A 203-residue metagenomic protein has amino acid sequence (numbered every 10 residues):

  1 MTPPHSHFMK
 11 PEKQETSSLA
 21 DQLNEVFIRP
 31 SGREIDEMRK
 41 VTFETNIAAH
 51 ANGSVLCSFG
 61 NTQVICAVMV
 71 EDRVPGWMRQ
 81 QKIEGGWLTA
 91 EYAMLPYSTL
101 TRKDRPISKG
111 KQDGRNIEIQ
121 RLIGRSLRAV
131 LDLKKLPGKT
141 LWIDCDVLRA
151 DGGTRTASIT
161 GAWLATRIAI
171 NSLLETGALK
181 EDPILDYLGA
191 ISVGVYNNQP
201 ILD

Functional and structural regions predicted by a protein language model:
M1-G85: N-terminal, positively charged regions that mediate nucleic acid binding
T2, K10, G114-R115, K135-G138 (+4 more regions): A structural signal for small-residue-enriched, beta-sheet-centric alpha/beta enzyme cores and oligomeric scaffold folds
E12-N24, E44-A48, Y97-R102, C145 (+2 more regions): Short low-complexity stretches enriched in small and charged residues
S31-G32, E44-N46, S54-L56, P75-Q81 (+5 more regions): A generic local secondary-structure boundary/capping motif
T42-E44, L56-S58, I65-A67, T89-E91 (+3 more regions): Structured core elements
T45, N61, M94, C145-V147 (+3 more regions): Short, structured patches in soluble enzyme cores that scaffold and shape functional sites
I47, N52-L136: Glycine-rich, flexible beta-strand/loop modules in the N-terminal catalytic cores of phosphate-handling
R121, W142-S172: Conserved mixed alpha/beta catalytic, RNA-binding, or beta-rich assembly cores of soluble enzyme, regulatory
